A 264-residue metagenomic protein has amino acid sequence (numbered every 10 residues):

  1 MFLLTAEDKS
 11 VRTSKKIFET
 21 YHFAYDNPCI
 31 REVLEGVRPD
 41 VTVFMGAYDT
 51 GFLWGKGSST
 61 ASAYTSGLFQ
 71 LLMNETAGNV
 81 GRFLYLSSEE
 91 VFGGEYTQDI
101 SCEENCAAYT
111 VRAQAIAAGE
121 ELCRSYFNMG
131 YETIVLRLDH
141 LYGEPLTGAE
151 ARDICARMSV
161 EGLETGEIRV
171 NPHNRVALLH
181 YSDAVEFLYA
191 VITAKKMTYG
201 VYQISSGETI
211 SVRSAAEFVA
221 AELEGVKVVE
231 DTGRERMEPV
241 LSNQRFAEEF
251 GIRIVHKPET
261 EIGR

Functional and structural regions predicted by a protein language model:
T5-V11: Short, polar loop motifs at secondary-structure junctions
S14, F52-S59, G94-Q98, T147-G148: Conserved catalytic-core motifs of eukaryotic protein kinase domains, centered on the activation segment
F23-A63: NAD(P)H-binding glycine-rich loop region in Rossmannoid oxidoreductase-like domains and their noncatalytic homologs
T42-F44, F69-V111: Conserved Rossmann-fold NAD(P)-dependent oxidoreductase catalytic core, especially the SDR/UDP-sugar
A61-S62, E104, A108-E120, A149-A156 (+2 more regions): Short-chain dehydrogenase/reductase
L68-F69, A113-R124, A156-S159, E186: Conserved active-site helix of classical SDR/Rossmann-fold NAD(P)-dependent CH-OH oxidoreductases
R124-V176, Y181: NAD(P)-dependent short-chain dehydrogenase/reductase
N171-R264: C-terminal substrate-binding subdomain of Rossmann-fold SDR/epimerase-dehydratase oxidoreductases
